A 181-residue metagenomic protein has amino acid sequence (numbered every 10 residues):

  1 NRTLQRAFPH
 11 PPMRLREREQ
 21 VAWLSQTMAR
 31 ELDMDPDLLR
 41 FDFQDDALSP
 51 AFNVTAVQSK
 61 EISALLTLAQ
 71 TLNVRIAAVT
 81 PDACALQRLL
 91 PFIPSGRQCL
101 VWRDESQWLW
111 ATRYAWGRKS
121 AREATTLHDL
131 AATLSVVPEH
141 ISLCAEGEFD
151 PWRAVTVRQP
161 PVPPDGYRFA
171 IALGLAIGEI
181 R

Functional and structural regions predicted by a protein language model:
N1-R181: Hydrophobic/aromatic-enriched cytosolic interaction surfaces used to assemble or bind macromolecules
